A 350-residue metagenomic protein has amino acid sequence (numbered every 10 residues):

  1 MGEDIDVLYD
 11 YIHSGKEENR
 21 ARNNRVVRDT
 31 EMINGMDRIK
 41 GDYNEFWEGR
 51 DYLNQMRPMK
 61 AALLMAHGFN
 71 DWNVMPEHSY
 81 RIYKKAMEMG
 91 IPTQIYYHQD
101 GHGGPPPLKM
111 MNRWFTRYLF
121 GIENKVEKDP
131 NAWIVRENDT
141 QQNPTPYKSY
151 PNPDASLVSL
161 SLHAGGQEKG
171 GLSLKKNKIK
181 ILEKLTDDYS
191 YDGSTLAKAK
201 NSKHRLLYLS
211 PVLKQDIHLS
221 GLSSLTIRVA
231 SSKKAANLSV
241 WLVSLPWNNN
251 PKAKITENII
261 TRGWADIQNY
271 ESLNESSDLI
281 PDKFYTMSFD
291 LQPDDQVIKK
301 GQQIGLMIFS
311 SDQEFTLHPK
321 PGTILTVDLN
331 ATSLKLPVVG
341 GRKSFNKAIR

Functional and structural regions predicted by a protein language model:
M1-P58, V126: Accessory cap/linker subdomain of secreted extracellular hydrolases
M59, M65-H67, D71: Short beta-strand/loop motif that positions the catalytic acidic residue of the alpha/beta-hydrolase fold
F69-D71, Q99, S310: Residue-level signal for short, function-critical loop segments
W72-H78: Conserved alpha/beta-hydrolase "acid-adjacent" motif
M87-G103: Catalytic histidine neighborhood in serine/cysteine hydrolases with alpha/beta-hydrolase-type architecture
Y96, G103-R350: C-terminal, loop-rich substrate-recognition/catalytic regions characterized by aromatic stacking residues
